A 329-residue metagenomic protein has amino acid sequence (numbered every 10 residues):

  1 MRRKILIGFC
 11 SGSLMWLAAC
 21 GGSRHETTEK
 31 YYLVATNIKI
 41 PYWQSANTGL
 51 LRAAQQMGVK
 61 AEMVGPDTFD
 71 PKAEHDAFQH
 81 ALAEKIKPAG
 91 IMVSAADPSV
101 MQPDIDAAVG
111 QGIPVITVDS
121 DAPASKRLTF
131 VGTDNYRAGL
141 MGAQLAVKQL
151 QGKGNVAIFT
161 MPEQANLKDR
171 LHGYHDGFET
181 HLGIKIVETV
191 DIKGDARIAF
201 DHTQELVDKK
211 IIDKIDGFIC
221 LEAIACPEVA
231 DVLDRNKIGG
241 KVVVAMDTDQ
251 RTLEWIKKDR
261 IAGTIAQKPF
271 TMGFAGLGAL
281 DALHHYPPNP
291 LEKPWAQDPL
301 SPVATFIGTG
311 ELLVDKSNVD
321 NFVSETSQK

Functional and structural regions predicted by a protein language model:
W16-A19: C-terminal motif of bacterial Sec signal peptides marking the signal peptidase cleavage site
G21-S23: Bacterial signal peptide processing site
K30-A53, M57, A61-Q79, E84 (+3 more regions): Extracytoplasmic "Venus flytrap"
Y42-Q56, D76, A138-G142, N166-I184 (+3 more regions): Short, solvent-exposed amphipathic alpha-helices that sit in or adjacent to ligand/effector-binding or catalytic
E74-F78, V131-V156, K168-D169, I198-T203 (+2 more regions): Hydrophobic alpha-helical segments within soluble ligand-binding/sensing domains
A89-V109, Y174, E188, K193-W255: Hydrophobic alpha-helical
P98-R137, K148, N155, D249-K257 (+1 more regions): Flexible loop/hinge segments that line or gate small-molecule binding clefts
G177, A275-K329: Hinge/cleft segment of the Venus flytrap/periplasmic-binding protein
